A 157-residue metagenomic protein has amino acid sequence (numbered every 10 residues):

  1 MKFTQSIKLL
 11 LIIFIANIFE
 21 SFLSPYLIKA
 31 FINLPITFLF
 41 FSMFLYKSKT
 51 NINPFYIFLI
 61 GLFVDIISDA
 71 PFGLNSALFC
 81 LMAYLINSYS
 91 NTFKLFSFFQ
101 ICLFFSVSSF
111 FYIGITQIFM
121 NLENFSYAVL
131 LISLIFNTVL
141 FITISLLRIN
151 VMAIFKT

Functional and structural regions predicted by a protein language model:
M1-T157: Terminal, non-globular segments
